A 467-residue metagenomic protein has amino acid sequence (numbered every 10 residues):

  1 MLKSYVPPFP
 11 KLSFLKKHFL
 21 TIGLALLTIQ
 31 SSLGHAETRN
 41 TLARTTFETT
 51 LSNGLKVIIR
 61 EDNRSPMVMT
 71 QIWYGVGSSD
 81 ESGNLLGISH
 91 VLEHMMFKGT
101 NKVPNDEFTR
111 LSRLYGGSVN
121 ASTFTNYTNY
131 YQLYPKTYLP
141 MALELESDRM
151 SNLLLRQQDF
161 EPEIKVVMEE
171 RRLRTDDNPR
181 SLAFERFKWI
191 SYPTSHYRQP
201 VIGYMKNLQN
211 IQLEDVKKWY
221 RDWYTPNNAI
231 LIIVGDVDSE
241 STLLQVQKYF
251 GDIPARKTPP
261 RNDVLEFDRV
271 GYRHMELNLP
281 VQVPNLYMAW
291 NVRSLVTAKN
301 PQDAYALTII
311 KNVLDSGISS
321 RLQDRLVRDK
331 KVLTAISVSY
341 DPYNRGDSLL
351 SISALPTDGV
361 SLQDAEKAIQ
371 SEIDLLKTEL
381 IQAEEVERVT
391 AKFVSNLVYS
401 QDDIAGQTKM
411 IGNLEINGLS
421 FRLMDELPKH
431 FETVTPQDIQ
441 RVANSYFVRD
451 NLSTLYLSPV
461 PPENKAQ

Functional and structural regions predicted by a protein language model:
H35, P193, V201, I230-V296 (+2 more regions): An aromatic/glycine/proline-enriched structural segment found at the starts of mature extracellular/organellar domains
E37, I230-G235, S353-L355, L376 (+2 more regions): C-terminal regions of mature proteins
E37-E48, E170, K188-A229, S239 (+4 more regions): Histidine-acidic residue clusters that define the catalytic metal-binding segment of zinc metallopeptidase domains
M69-L133, Q199-I202, G317-V332, N344: M16/MPP (pitrilysin/insulinase) zinc-metallopeptidase core fold and M16-derived inactive scaffolds
Y74, T100-N101, E107-W219, L265 (+1 more regions): Acidic/histidine-enriched segments that form metal/cofactor-coordinating and catalytic pocket/exosite environments
G99, L133-I164, A298, G317-I318 (+1 more regions): M16/insulysin-pitrilysin zinc metalloprotease superfamily fold
L114, M168-R186, L265-P284, D324-A335 (+2 more regions): Short acidic/His-enriched helical or mixed secondary-structure segments at domain edges of catalytic enzymes and some
Y287-N291, L314-P356: A structural supersecondary motif
